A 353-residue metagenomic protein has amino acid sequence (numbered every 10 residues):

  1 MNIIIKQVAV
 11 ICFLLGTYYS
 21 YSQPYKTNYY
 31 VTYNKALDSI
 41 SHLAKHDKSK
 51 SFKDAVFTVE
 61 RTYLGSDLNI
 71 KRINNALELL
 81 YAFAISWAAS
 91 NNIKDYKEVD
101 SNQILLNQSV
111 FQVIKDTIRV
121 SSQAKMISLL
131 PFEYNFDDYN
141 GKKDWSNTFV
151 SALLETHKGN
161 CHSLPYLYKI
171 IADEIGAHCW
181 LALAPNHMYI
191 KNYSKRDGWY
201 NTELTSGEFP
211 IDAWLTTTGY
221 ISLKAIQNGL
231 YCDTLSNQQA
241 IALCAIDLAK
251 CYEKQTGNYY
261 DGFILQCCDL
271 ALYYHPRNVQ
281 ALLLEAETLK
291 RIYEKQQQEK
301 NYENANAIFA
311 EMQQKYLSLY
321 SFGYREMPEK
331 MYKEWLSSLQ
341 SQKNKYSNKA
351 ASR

Functional and structural regions predicted by a protein language model:
M1-Y25: Bacterial Sec-dependent N-terminal signal peptides
K48-S151: Secondary-structure boundary elements
M126-N186: Active-site neighborhood of thiol-dependent amide/isopeptide-bond enzymes
S163-Y231: Hydrophobic/aromatic-rich core segments of domains that either
G219-A225, T256-L265, I308-F309: Helix-turn-helix repeat elements of alpha-solenoid scaffolds
D233-Q255, R277-Q296, E326-K345: Amphipathic alpha-helical repeat scaffolds of TPR domains
L270-A271, L319: Canonical positions in the second alpha-helix
Y302-R325: TPR/TPR-like (Sel1-like) alpha-helical repeat modules
